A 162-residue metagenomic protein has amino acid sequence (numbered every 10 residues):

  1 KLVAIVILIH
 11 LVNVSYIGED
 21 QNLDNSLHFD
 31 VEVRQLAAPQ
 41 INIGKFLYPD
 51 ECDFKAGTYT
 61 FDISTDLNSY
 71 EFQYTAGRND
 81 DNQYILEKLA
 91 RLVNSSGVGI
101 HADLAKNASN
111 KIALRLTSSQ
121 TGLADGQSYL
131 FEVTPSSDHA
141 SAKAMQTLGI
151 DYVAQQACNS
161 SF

Functional and structural regions predicted by a protein language model:
L2-N110, T117-F162: Bacterial flagellar/type III secretion structural subunits and associated motility module proteins, recognized via
